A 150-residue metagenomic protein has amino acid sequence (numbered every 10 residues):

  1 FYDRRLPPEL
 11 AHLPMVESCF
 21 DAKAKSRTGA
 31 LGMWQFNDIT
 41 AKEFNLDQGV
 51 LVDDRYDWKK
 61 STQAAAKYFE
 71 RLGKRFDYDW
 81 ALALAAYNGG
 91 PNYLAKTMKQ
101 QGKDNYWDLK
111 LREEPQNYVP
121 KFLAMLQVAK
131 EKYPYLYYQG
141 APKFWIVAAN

Functional and structural regions predicted by a protein language model:
D3-R4, Q48-L51, R55-F76, A81-N150: Extracytoplasmic and endomembrane cell-envelope/extracellular-matrix remodeling and assembly machinery
L6-K23, A83-N88: Short, functionally critical alpha-helical segments immediately adjacent to catalytic or ligand/cofactor-binding
A11, D38, E70: Short glycine-/small-residue-rich flexible loop motifs, especially phosphate/cofactor-binding loops
S18-D21, T40-A41, G90-Y93, A129: Solvent-exposed loop/turn segments at secondary-structure junctions within structured extracellular/periplasmic domains
K23-A24, R55: Short beta-strand->loop
A24-N45: Short, surface-exposed glycine/acidic/tryptophan-bearing loops
